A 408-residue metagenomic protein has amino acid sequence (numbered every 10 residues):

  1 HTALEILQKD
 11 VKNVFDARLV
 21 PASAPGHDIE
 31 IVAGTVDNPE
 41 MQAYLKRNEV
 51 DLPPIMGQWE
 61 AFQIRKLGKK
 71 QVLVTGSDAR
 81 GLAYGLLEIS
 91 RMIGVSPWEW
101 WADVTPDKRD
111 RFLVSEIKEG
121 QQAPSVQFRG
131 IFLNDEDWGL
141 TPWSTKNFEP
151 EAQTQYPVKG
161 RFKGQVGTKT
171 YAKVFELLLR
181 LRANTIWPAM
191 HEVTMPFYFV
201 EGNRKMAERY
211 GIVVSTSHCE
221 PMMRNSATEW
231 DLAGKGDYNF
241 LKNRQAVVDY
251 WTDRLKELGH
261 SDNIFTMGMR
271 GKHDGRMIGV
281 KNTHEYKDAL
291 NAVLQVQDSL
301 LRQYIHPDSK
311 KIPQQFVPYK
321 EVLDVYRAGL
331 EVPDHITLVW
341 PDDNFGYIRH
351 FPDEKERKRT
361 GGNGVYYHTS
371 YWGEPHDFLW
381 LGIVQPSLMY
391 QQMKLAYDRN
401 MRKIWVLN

Functional and structural regions predicted by a protein language model:
H1-A123: Contiguous, structured surface segment used for ligand recognition
V11, D78, I131, R182 (+3 more regions): Conserved, mostly hydrophobic/aromatic
H27-I29, V126-R129, L181-T185, R209-V213 (+5 more regions): Loop/turn elements at helix/coil->beta-strand transitions in domains of secreted/extracellular proteins
K70-T105, F199-R224, T228-K256: Hydrophobic or amphipathic alpha-helical targeting/insertion segments
L73-G76, D137-T168, N184-T194, T228-A246 (+2 more regions): The substrate-binding groove and active-site-proximal loops of carbohydrate-active enzymes, especially glycoside
W98-P157, K169-A189, G361-G364: An acidic-aromatic substrate-binding cleft motif
D107-L113, H191, Y198, K205-R209 (+1 more regions): Gly/Pro-rich turn-and-neighbor structural signature
L179, N184-W187, T194-F197, G202 (+3 more regions): Structured mid-domain segments that build the active-site/substrate or prosthetic-cofactor binding neighborhood
